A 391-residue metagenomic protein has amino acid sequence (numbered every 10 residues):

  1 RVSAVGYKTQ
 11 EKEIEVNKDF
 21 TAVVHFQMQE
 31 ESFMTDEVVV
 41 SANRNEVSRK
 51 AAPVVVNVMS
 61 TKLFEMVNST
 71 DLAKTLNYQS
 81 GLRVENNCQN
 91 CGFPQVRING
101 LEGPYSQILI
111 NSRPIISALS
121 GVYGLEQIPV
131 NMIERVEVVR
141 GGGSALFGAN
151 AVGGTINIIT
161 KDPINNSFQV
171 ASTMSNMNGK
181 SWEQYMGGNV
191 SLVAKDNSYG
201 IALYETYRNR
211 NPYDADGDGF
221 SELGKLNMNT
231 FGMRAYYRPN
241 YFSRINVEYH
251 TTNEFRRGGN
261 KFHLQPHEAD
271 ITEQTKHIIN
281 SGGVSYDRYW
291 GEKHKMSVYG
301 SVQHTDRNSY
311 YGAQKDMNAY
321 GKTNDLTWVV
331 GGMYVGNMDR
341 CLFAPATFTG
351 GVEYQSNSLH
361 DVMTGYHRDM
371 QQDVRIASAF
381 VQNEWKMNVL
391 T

Functional and structural regions predicted by a protein language model:
S3-Y7, N17-E65, A73, G103: Short, acidic, small-residue-rich periplasmic hinge/interaction motif at the N-terminus of Gram-negative outer-membrane
V56, A73-P114, E134: Extracytoplasmic beta-strand/coil segments of soluble accessory domains associated with Gram-negative outer-membrane
Q95-R97, R113-R140, K161, G188: Short acidic/polar hinge/loop motifs at secondary-structure boundaries that mediate gating or recognition
S117-L119, M132-E134, A145-N157, K161-D216 (+1 more regions): Outer-membrane beta-barrel translocator/receptor signature
P163-S167, A194-Y199, Y241-R244, Y289-K295 (+2 more regions): Short loop/turn motifs that connect adjacent beta-strands in outer-membrane beta-barrel proteins
M174-N178, D196, Y207-N211, T251-F255 (+5 more regions): Transmembrane beta-strands of outer-membrane beta-barrel pores
R210-T230, Y236-M296, V302-T327, D369: Flexible loop and strand-edge segments within Gram-negative outer membrane beta-barrel domains
T275-I278, G282, V302, N308-Y310 (+1 more regions): Outer-membrane beta-barrel transmembrane domain signature of Gram-negative proteins, especially the mid-to-C-terminal
